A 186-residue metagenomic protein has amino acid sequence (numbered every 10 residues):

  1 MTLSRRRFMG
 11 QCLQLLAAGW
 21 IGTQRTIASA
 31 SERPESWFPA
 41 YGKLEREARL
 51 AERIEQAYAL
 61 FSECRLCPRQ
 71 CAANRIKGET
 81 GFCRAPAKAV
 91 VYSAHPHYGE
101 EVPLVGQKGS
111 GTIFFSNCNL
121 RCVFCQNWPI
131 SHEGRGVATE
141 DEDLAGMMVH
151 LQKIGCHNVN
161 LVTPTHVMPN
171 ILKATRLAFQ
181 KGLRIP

Functional and structural regions predicted by a protein language model:
M1-A17: N-terminal secretory signal peptides and thylakoid transit peptides that target proteins across membranes
G19-G22: Cysteine-dependent hydrolase recognition
Q24-R25, C83: Sparse recognition of residues in long alpha-helices and their boundaries
R25-E32: Signal peptide processing junction and immediate N-terminal pro/mature segment of secreted/exported proteins
E35-C64, P68-N117, P129-I130: N-terminal [4Fe-4S]-dependent radical SAM core
R84-P186: Conserved Radical SAM active-site core
